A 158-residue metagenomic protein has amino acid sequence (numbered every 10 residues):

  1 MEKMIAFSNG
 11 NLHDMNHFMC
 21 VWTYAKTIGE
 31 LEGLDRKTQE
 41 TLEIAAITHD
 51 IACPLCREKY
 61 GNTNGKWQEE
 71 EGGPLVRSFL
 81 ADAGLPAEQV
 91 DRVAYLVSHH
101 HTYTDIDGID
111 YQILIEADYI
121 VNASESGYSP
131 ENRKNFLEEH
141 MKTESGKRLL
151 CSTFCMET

Functional and structural regions predicted by a protein language model:
M1-I5: Short glycine/proline-rich turn/loop motifs
A6-M19, T23-D35, T48, L85 (+1 more regions): Divalent metal-dependent phosphate-bond-processing catalytic cores, especially two-metal-ion Mg2+/Mn2+ enzymes that act
N9-C20, E58-E71: Active-site metal-coordination segments of metallo-dependent hydrolases
V21-K26, K66-D82: An active-site-proximal "capping" alpha-helix that borders the catalytic cofactor pocket
E30, C53-Y60, R77-A81, L85 (+1 more regions): Short helix-capping and hinge/turn segments at secondary-structure transitions, especially at repeat and domain
Q39-G61, G72, A94-H101, D118: His-Asp-centered metal-binding catalytic motifs of divalent-metal-dependent phosphohydrolases/nucleases
